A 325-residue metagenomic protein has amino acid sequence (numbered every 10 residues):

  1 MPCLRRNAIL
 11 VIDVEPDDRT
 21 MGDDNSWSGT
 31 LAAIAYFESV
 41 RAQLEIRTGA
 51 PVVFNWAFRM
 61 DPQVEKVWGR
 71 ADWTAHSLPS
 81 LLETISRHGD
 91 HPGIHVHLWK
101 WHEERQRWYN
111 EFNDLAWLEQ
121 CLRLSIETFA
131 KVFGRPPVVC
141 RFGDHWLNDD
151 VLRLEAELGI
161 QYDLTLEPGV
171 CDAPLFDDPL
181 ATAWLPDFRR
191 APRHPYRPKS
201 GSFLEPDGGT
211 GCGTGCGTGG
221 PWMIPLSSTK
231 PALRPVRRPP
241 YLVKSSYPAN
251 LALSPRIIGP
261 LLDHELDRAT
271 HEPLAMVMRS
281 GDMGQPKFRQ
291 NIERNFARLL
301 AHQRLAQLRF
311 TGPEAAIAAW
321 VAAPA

Functional and structural regions predicted by a protein language model:
M1-E83, L299: Active-site beta->alpha N-cap acidic-glycine motif
A8-I12, F54-W56, P92-V96, V138-C140 (+3 more regions): Hydrophobic faces of well-ordered beta-strands that scaffold small-molecule active sites in alpha/beta enzyme cores
S26-R41, A71-P79, L118-R123, L251-D263 (+1 more regions): Well-ordered, non-membrane alpha-helical segments in soluble/globular domains
F37-V52, S80-H91, T128-P136, Y196-S202 (+2 more regions): A structural motif corresponding to the C-terminal end of an alpha-helix and its immediate exit/capping segment
R59-W146, T210-G215, G219-G220, A275-S280: Metal-dependent polysaccharide deacetylase catalytic core of the NodB/CE4 family, i.e., the active-site-bearing domain
T84-S86, D149-Q161, R294-A301: Short, surface-exposed basic-aromatic patches at helix termini and helix-loop junctions that form
F142-A269: Active-site-adjacent pocket scaffolds in enzyme catalytic domains
V236-A325: C-terminal domain-boundary segment and adjacent tail
